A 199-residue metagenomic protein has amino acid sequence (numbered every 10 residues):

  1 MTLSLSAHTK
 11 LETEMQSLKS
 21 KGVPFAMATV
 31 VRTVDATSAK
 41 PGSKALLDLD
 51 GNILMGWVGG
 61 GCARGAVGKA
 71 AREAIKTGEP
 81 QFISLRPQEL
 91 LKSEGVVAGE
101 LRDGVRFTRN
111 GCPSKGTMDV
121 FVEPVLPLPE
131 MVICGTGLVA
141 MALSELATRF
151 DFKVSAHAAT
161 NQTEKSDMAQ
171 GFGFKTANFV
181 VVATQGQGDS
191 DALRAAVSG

Functional and structural regions predicted by a protein language model:
M1-V180, D191-V197: Segments forming oxygen-rich coordination pockets for charged ligands
T184-G186: Short glycine-/small-residue-rich Rossmann-like dinucleotide-binding loops
